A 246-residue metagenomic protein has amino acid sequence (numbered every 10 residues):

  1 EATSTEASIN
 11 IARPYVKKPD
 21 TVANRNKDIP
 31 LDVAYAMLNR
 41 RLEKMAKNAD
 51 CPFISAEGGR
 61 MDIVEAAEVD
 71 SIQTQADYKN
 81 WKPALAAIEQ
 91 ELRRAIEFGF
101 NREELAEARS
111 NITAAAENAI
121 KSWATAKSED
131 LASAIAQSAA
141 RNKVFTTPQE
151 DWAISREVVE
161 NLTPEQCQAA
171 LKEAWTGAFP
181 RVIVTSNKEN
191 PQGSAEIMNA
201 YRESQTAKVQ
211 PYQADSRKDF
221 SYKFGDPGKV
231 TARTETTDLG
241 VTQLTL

Functional and structural regions predicted by a protein language model:
E1-K47, E103-S110, A114-E117, T125 (+1 more regions): Proteolytic maturation boundary segments
Y35-Q75: A structural supersecondary motif
M45, I63-K121, K143, E157-N161: M16/insulysin-pitrilysin zinc metalloprotease superfamily fold
S55-A56, W81, T237: Generic detector of intrinsically disordered, low-complexity, polar/charged segments
